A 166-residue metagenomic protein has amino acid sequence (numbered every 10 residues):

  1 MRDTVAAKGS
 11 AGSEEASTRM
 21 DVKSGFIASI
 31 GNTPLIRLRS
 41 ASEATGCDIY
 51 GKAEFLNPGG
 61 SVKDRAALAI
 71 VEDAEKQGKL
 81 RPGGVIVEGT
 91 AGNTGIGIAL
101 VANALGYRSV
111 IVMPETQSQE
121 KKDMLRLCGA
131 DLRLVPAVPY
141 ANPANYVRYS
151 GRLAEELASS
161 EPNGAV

Functional and structural regions predicted by a protein language model:
M1-V166: PLP-dependent amino-acid enzyme catalytic core
